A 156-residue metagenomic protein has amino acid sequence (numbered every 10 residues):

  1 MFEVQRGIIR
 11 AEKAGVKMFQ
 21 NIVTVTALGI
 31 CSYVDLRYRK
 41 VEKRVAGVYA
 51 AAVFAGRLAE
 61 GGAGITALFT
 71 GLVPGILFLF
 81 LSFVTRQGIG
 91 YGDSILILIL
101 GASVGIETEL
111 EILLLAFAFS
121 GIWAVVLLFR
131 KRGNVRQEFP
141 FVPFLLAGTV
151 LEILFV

Functional and structural regions predicted by a protein language model:
M1-V156: A membrane-topology feature that recognizes alpha-helical transmembrane segments and their immediate juxtamembrane
